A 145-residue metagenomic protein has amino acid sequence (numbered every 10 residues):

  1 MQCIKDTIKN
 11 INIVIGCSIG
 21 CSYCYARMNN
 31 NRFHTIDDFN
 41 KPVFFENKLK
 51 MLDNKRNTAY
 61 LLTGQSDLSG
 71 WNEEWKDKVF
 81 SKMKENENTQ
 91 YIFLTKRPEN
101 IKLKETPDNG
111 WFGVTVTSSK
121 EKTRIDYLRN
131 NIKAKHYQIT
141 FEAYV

Functional and structural regions predicted by a protein language model:
M1-W111, S119-D126: Conserved Radical SAM active-site core
W111-G113, N130-V145: Conserved strand-turn element in the central/C-terminal portion of the radical SAM core barrel that lines
